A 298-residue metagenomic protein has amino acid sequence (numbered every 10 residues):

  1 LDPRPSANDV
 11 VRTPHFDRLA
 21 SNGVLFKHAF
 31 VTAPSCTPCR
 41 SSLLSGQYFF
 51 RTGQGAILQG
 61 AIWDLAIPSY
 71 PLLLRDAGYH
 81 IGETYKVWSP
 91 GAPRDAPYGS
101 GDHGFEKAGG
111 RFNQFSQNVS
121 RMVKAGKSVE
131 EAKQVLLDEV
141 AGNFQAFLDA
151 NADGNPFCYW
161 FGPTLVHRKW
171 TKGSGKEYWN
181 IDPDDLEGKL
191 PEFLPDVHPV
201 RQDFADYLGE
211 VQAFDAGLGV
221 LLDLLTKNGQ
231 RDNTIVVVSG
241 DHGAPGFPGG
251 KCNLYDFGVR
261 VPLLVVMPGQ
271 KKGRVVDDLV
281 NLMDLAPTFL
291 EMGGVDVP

Functional and structural regions predicted by a protein language model:
L1-P298: Formylglycine-dependent sulfatase
